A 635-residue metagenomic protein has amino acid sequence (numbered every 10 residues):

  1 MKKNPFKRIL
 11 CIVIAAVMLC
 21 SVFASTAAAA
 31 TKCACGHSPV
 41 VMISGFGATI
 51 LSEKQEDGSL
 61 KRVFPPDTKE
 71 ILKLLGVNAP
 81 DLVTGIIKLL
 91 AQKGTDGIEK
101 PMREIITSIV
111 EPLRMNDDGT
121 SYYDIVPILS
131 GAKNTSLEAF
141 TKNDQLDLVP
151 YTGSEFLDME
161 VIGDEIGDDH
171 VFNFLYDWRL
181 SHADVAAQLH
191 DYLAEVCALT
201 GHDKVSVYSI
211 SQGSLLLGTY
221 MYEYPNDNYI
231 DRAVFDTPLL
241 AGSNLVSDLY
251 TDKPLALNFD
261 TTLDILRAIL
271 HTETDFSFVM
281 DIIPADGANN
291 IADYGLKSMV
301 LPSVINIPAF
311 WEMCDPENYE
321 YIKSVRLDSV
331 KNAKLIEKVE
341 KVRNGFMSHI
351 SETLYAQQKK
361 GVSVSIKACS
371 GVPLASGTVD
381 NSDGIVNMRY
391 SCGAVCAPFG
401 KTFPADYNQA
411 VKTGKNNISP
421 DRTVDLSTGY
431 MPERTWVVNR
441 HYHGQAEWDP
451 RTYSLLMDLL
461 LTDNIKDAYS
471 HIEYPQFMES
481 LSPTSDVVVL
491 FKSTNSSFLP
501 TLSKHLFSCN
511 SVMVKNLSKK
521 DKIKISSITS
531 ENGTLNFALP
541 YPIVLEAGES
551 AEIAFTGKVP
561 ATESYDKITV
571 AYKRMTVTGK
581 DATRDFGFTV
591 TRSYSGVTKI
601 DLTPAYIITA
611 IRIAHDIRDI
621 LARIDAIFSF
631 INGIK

Functional and structural regions predicted by a protein language model:
I14-V22: Hydrophobic core
A28-G36, I43-L51, Y294-F507, K520-D521 (+2 more regions): Terminal low-complexity/disordered tails
A30-Y208, S214-I269, D383-D486, I600-T609: N-terminal non-catalytic accessory region
K504-V512, A551-E552, P560-A571: Short, solvent-exposed loop/turn segments enriched in Ser/Thr/Gly
V514-K519: Asparagine-centered strand-capping/turn motif at beta-strand->loop junctions
K520-I528: Short, hydrophobic/aromatic beta-strand segments
T529-Y541: Short, solvent-exposed loop/linker segments at beta-strand-coil boundaries, enriched for Pro/Gly and Ser/Thr
T562-T598: Terminal connector regions
